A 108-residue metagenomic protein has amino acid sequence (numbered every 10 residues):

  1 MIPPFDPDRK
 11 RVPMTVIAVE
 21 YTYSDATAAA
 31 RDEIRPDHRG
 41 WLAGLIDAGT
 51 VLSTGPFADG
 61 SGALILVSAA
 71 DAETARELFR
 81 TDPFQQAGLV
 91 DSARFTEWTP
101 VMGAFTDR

Functional and structural regions predicted by a protein language model:
I2-R108: Conserved, structured core segments of small domains
